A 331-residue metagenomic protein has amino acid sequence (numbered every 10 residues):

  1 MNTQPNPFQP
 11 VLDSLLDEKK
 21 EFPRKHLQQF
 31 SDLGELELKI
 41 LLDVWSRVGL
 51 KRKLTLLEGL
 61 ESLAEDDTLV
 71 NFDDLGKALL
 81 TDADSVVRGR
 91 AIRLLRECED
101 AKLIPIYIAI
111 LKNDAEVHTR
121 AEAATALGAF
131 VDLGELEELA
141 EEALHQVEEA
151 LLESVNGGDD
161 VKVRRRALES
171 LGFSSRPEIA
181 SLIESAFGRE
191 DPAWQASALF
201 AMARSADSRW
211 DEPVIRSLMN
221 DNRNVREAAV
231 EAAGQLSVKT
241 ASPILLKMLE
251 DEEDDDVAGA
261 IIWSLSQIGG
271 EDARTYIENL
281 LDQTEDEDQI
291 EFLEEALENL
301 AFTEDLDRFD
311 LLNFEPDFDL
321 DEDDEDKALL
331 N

Functional and structural regions predicted by a protein language model:
M1-T68, A301, D310, F318-N331: N-terminal alpha-helical scaffold/docking segments in eukaryotic complex subunits
N2-V11, L33-S46, D66-T81, D100-N113 (+6 more regions): Amphipathic alpha-helical scaffolding segments comprising HEAT/armadillo-like alpha-solenoid repeats
K20-E21, E35, L50-L54, S85-V86 (+10 more regions): Alpha-helix N-cap/helix-start positions at coil->helix boundaries
E21-R24, L54-E58, D74, G89-R90 (+11 more regions): Alpha-solenoid HEAT/ARM repeat scaffold
E58, R93, A109, T125-A129 (+5 more regions): Residue-level signature of alpha-solenoid helical repeat scaffolds
E61, R96, G128-D132, G172 (+4 more regions): Structural signature of alpha-helical solenoid repeat scaffolds
E231-E295: Ankyrin-repeat and related helical/solenoid repeat scaffolds used for protein-protein interactions
E278-N331: Eukaryotic acidic, Ser/Thr-rich intrinsically disordered low-complexity regions
